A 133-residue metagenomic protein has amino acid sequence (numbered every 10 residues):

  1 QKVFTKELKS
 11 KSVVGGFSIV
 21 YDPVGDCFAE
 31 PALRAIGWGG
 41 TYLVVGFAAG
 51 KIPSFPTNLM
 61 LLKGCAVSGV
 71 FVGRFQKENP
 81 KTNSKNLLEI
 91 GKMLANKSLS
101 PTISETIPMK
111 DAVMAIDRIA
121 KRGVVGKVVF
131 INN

Functional and structural regions predicted by a protein language model:
Q1-F28, T82-K85: Adenosine-nucleotide cofactor-binding segment
Q1-K6, F75-K77, P108-M109: A short acidic, often aromatic-flanked loop/helix-cap motif at beta-alpha or helix-coil junctions that lines enzyme
K2, E30, N58, K110-V113: Residues in well-ordered alpha-helical elements
V3, P23-V24, S104-D111: Short beta->alpha linker loops
K11-S12, R34, L62, A120: Structural motif
V14, G91-K92, N96-E105, V113-N133: C-terminal capping/lid region of NAD(P)-dependent oxidoreductase domains
S18-D22, V45-G46, N79, S104-E105: Glycine- and other small-residue-rich loops at beta-strand/loop junctions that grip anionic moieties
C27-S98, I131-N133: Glycine-rich phosphate-binding loop and adjacent beta-alpha segment of Rossmann(oid) nucleotide-cofactor-binding
